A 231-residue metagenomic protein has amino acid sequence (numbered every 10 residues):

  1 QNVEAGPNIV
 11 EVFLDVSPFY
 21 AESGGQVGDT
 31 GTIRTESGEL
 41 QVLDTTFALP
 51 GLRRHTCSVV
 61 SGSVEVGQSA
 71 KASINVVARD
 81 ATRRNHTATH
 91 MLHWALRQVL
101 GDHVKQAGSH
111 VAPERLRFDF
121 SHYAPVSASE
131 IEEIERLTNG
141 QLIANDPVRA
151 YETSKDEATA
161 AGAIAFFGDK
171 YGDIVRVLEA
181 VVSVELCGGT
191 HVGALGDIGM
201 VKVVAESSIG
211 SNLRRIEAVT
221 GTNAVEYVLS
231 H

Functional and structural regions predicted by a protein language model:
Q1-H231: A glycine- and charged-residue-rich anion-binding loop/surface
